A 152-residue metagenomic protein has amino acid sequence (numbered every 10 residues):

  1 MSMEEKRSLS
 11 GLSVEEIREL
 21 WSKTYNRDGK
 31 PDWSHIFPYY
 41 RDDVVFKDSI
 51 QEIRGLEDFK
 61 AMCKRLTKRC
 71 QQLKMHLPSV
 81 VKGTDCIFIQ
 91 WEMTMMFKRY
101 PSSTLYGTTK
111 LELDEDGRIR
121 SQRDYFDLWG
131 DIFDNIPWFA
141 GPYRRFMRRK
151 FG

Functional and structural regions predicted by a protein language model:
M1-P38, K150: Short, low-complexity N-terminal intrinsically disordered segments enriched in polar/charged residues
S2-E5, K68-K74, V81-G152: A beta-strand edge to alpha-helix "cap/lid" segment located at domain peripheries
R18-W21, Y40, C63, W91-M93 (+1 more regions): Hydrophobic alpha-helical core bundles mediating ligand binding, dimerization, or RNAP-core interactions
D32-C86: A solvent-exposed, acidic/Ser-Thr-rich amphipathic alpha-helical stretch
